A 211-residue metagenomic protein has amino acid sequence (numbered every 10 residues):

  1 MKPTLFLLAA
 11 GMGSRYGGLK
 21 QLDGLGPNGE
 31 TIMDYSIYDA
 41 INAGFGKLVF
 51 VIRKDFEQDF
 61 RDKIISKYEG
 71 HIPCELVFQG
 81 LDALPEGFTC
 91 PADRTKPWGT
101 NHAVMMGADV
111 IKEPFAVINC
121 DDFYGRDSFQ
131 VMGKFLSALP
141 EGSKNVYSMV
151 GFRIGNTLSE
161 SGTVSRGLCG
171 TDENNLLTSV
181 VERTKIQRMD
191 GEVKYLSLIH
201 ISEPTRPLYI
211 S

Functional and structural regions predicted by a protein language model:
M1-L7, G13, P27-V117, Y124-G125 (+2 more regions): Conserved N-terminal catalytic core of the sugar/cofactor nucleotidyltransferase
M12, D122, I154: Active-site metal-binding loops of divalent metal-dependent hydrolases
G18-L19: Conserved catalytic-core motifs of eukaryotic protein kinase domains, centered on the activation segment
L22, C169-T171: A structural signal for short hydrophobic beta-strand segments in well-ordered beta-sheet cores
L81-E86, G155-T157, I186-R188: A short acidic, often aromatic-flanked loop/helix-cap motif at beta-alpha or helix-coil junctions that lines enzyme
S128-S159: Conserved donor-nucleotide/metal-binding helix-loop-beta segment in metal-dependent transferases, i.e., the alpha-helix
S165-C169, L176-L198: Anionic-ligand binding region
I199-S211: Single conserved hydrophobic/aromatic residue that forms the stacking wall/gate of nucleotide- or nucleobase-binding
